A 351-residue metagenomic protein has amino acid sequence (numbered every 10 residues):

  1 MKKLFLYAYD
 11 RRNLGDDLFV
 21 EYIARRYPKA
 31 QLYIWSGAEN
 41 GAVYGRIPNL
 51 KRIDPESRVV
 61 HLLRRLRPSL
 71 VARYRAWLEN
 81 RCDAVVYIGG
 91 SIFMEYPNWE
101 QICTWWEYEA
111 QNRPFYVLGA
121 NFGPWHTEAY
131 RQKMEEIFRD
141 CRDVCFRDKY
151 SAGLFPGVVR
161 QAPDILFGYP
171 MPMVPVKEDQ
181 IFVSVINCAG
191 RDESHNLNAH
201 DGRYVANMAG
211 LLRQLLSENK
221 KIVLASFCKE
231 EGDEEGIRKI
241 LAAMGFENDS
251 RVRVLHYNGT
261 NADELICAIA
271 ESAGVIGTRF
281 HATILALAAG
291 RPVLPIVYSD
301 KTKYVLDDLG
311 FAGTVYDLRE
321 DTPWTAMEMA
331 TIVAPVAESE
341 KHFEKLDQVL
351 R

Functional and structural regions predicted by a protein language model:
M1-R351: Active-site anion-handling motifs in enzyme catalytic cores
